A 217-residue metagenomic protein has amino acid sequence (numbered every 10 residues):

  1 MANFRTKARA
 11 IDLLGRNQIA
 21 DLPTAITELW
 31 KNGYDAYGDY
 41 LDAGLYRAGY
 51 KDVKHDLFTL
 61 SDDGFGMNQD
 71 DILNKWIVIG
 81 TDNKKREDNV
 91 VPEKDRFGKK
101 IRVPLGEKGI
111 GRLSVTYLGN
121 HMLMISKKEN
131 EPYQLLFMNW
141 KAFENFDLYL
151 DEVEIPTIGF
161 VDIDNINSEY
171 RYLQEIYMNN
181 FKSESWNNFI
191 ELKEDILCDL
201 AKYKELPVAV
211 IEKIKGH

Functional and structural regions predicted by a protein language model:
M1-H217: GHKL (Bergerat-fold) ATPase N-terminal catalytic module, capturing the glycine-rich phosphate-binding loop and acidic
